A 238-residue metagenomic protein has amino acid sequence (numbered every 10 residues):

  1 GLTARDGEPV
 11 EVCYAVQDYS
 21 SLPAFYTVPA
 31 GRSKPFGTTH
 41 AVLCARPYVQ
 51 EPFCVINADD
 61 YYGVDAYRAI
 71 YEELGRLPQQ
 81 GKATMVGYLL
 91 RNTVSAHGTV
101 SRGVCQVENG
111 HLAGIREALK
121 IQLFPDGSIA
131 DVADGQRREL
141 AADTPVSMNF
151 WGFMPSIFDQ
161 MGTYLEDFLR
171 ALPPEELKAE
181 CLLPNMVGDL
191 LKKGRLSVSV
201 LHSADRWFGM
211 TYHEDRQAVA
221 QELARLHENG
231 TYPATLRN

Functional and structural regions predicted by a protein language model:
G1-V55, Y62, Y67, R76: Conserved N-terminal catalytic core of the sugar/cofactor nucleotidyltransferase
C13-A15, V55-N57, M85-L89, H202: Short beta-strand segments
Y19-A24, R91-T93, I121-L123, R206-F208: A short acidic, often aromatic-flanked loop/helix-cap motif at beta-alpha or helix-coil junctions that lines enzyme
A24-K34, G98-G103, E214-A218: Short, surface-exposed amphipathic charged segments that create phosphate/polyanion-binding patches used for binding
A45, D59, L89, M154 (+1 more regions): Residue-level signal for inorganic ion chemistry
E51-P52, K82, L196: Short coil/turn segments at beta-strand junctions that form active-site/ligand-binding loops
G63-W151: Conserved core of the sugar-phosphate nucleotidyltransferase
E108-N109, I115, Q122-N238: Conserved alpha/beta core of the MobA/IspD/sugar-nucleotide pyrophosphorylase nucleotidyltransferase superfamily
